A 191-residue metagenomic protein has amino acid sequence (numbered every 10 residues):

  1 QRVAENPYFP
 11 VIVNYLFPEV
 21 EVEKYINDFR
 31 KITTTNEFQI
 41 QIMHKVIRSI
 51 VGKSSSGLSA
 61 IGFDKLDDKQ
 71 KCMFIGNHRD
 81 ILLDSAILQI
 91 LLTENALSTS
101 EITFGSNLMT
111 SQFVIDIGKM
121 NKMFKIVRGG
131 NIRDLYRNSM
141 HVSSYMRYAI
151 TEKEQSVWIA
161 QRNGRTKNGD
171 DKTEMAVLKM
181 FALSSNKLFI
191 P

Functional and structural regions predicted by a protein language model:
Q1-C72, H78-Q89, T93, I115 (+1 more regions): Membrane-anchoring hydrophobic helices of lipid-metabolizing enzymes
K53-S56, L135-M140: A conditional alpha-helix N-cap/helix-loop micro-motif detector
A60-D64, F104-L108, Q112-V114, S144-Y148: Catalytic micro-motifs at enzyme active sites that drive phosphoryl/nucleotidyl and oxygen chemistry
K69-I75, V142-S184, P191: Conserved Motif II region of HX4D acyltransferases
Q70-G130, L135, A182-P191: Catalytic core of membrane glycerolipid acyltransferases/transacylases, capturing the structured, soluble-facing
S100, R137-M140, S144: Basic/hydrophobic alpha-helical interface regions
G129-Y136, R165-D171: Flexible, glycine/proline-enriched loop segments at strand-loop-helix junctions that form or flank small-ligand binding
